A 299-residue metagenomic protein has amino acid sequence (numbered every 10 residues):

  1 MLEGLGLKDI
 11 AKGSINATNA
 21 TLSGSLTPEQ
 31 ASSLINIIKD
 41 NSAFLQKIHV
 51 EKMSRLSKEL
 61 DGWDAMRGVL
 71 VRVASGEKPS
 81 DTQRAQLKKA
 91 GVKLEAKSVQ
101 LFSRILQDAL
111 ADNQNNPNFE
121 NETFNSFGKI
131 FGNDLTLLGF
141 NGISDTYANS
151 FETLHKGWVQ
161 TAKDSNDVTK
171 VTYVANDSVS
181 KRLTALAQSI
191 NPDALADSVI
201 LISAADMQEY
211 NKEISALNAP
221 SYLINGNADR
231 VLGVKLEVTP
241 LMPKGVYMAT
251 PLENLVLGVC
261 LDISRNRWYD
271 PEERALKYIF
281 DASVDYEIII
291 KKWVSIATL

Functional and structural regions predicted by a protein language model:
M1-N19, S23, L241-P243, T250-L299: Extended, compositionally biased alpha-helical segments that mediate assembly or anchoring
G4-K8, G13-N16, L22, A43-S54 (+7 more regions): Signature of extracytoplasmic/envelope-associated structural regions
T21-F102: Assembly/oligomerization interface modules of large self-assembling protein complexes
T27, K97, F102-D108, I202-D206 (+2 more regions): Helix N-cap / beta->alpha transition motif
Q100, R104-A185, T298-L299: Alpha-helical scaffold segments that mediate packing/assembly in large oligomeric complexes
T172-R265: Extended oligomerization regions of viral-like shell subunits
